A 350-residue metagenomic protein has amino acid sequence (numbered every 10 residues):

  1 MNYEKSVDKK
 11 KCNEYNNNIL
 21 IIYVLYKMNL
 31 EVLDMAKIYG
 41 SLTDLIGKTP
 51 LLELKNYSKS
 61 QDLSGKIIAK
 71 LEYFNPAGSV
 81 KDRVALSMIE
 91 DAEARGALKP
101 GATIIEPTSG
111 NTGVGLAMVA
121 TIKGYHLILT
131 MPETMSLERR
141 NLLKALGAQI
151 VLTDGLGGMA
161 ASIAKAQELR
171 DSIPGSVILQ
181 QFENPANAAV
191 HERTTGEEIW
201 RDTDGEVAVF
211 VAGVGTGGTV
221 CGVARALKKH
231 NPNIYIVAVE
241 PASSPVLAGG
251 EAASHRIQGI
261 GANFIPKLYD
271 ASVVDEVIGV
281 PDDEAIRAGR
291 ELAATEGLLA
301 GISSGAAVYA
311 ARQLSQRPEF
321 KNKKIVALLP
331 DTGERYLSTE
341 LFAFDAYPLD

Functional and structural regions predicted by a protein language model:
Y3, D8, Y15, I19-K27 (+1 more regions): Short, positively charged and aromatic/hydrophobic N-terminal segments
K9-K10, Y15, G113, M118: Extended rod-forming repeat segments used as scaffolds/tethers
Y23-V24, M28-D350: PLP-dependent amino-acid enzyme catalytic core
